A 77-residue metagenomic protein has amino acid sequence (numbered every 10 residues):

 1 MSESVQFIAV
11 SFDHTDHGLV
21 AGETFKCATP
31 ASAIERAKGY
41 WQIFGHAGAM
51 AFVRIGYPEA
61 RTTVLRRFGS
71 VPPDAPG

Functional and structural regions predicted by a protein language model:
M1-A21: Short aromatic-glycine-(Arg/Gly/Cys) micro-motifs in beta-strand/loop hairpins
E23-F25: Beta-strand-rich interaction surfaces with strong enrichment in secreted/lumenal proteins
C27-G48: A short, charged, amphipathic alpha-helix used as a generic interaction element across diverse proteins
W41-G77: Short, mixed-charge low-complexity intrinsically disordered segments
